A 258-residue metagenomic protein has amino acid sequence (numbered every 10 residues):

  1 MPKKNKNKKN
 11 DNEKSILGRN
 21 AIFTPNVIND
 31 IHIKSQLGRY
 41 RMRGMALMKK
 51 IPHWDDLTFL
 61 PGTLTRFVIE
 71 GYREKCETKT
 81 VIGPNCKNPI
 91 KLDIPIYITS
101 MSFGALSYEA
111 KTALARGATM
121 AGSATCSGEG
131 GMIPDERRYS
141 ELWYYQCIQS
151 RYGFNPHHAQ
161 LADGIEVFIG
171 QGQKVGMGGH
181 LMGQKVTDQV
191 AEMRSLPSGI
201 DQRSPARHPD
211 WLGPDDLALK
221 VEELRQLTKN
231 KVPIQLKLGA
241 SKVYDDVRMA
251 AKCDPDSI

Functional and structural regions predicted by a protein language model:
M1-I96, S100, A105-T119, S123-A124 (+4 more regions): Conserved, well-structured core domains of diverse proteins
R116, Y152-I258: Alpha/beta enzyme core
T125-G128, Y145, V167, L236: General beta-strand structural signal in soluble alpha/beta enzymes
E136-E141, D246-A250: Charge-rich, low-complexity amphipathic helices in intrinsically disordered tails/linkers adjacent to domains
Y145-G153: Active-site loop/lid in soluble adenylation, ligation, and acyl-transfer enzymes
